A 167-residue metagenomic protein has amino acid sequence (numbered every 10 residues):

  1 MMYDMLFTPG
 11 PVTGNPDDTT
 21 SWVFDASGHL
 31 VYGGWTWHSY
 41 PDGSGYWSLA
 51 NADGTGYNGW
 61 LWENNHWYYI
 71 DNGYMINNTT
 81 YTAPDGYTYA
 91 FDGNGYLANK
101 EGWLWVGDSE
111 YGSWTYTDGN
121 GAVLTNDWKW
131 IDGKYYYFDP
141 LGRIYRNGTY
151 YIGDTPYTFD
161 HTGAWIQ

Functional and structural regions predicted by a protein language model:
M1-Q167: Extracellular adhesion/carbohydrate-binding repeat motifs centered on closely spaced tryptophans
